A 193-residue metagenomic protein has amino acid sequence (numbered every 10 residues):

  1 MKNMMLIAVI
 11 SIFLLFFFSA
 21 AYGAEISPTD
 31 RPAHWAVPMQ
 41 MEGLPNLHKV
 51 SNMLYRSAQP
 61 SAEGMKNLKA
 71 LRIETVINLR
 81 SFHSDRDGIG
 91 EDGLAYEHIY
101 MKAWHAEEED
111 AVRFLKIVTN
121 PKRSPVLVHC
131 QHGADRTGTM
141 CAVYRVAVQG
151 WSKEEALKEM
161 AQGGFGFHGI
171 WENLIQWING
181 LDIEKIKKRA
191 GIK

Functional and structural regions predicted by a protein language model:
M1-V9: Bacterial N-terminal signal peptides that target proteins for export
F13, F18-L127, T139-K193: Cys-dependent protein tyrosine phosphatase-like superfamily
C130: Short cysteine clusters
G133: Substrate/cofactor-recognition hotspot
